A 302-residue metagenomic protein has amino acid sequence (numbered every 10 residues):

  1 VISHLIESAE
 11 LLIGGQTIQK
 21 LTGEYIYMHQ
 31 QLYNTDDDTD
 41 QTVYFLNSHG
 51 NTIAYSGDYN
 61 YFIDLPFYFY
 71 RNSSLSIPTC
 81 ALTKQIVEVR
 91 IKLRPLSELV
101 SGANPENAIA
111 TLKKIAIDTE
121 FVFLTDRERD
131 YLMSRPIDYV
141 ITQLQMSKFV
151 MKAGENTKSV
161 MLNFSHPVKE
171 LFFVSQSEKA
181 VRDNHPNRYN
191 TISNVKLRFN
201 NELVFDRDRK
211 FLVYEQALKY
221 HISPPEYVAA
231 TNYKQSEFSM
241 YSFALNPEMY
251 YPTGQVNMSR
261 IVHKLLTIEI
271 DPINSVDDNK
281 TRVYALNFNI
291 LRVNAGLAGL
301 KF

Functional and structural regions predicted by a protein language model:
V1-F302: Short, low-complexity Pro/Thr/Gly
